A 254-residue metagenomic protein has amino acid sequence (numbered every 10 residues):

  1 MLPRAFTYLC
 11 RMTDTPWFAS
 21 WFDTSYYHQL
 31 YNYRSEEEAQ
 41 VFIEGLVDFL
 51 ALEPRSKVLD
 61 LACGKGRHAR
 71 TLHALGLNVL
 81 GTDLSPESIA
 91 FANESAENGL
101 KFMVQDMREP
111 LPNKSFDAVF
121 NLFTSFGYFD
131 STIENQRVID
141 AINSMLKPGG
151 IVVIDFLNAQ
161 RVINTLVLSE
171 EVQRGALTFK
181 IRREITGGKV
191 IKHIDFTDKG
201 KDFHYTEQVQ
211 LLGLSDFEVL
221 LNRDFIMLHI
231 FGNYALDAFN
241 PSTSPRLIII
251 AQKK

Functional and structural regions predicted by a protein language model:
L9-E53: Conserved class I S-adenosyl-L-methionine
R55-A62: Conserved class I S-adenosyl-L-methionine
K65-E109: Class I SAM-dependent methyltransferase SAM/SAH-binding core
R108-A118: A short acidic, Gly/Pro-enriched loop at the edge of an enzyme's catalytic core that lines a small-molecule cofactor
D117-I133: A short SAM/SAH-binding and catalytic strip from SAM-dependent methyltransferases
Q136-P148: A short glycine-rich, Lys/Arg-flanked "PGG" loop and its adjoining helix->strand segment in the class I
V153-V219: SAM-dependent methyltransferase
D216-K254: C-terminal lobe and adjacent flexible extensions of AdoMet/dcAdoMet transferase-like proteins
